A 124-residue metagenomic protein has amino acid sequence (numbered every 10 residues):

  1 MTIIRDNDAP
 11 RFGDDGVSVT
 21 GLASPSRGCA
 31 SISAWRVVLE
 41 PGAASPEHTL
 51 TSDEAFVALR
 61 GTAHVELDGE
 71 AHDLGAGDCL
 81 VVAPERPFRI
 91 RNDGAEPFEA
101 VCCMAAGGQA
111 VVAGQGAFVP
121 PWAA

Functional and structural regions predicted by a protein language model:
M1-S31, V111-A124: A short, N-terminal "cap"/entry segment at the start of jelly-roll beta-barrel domains of the cupin/DSBH fold
W35-L50: Conserved short histidine dyad/triad with adjacent acidic residue
P46-E47, V65-E66, V82, F88-G94 (+1 more regions): Short beta-strand His + acidic residue motifs that chelate non-heme Fe in jelly-roll/DSBH and cupin folds
T51-S52, E70, R86-P87, E96 (+1 more regions): A generic "binding-loop/recognition-motif" signal
D53-A63, D68: Glycine- and acidic-residue-biased ligand/ion/polar-headgroup-sensing regions
G69-E85: Short acidic-glycine-tyrosine-enriched beta hairpin
V81, E96-V111: A short hydrophobic beta-strand segment most commonly corresponding to one strand of the jelly-roll/cupin
